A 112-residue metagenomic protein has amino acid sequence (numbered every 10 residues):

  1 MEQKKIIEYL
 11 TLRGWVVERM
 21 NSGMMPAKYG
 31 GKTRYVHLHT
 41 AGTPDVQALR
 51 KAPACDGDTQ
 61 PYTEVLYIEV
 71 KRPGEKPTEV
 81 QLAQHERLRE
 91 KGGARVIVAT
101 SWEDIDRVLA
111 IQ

Functional and structural regions predicted by a protein language model:
M1-Q112: Catalytic phosphate/metal-binding cores of nucleic-acid and nucleotide-processing enzymes, i.e., regions that mediate
